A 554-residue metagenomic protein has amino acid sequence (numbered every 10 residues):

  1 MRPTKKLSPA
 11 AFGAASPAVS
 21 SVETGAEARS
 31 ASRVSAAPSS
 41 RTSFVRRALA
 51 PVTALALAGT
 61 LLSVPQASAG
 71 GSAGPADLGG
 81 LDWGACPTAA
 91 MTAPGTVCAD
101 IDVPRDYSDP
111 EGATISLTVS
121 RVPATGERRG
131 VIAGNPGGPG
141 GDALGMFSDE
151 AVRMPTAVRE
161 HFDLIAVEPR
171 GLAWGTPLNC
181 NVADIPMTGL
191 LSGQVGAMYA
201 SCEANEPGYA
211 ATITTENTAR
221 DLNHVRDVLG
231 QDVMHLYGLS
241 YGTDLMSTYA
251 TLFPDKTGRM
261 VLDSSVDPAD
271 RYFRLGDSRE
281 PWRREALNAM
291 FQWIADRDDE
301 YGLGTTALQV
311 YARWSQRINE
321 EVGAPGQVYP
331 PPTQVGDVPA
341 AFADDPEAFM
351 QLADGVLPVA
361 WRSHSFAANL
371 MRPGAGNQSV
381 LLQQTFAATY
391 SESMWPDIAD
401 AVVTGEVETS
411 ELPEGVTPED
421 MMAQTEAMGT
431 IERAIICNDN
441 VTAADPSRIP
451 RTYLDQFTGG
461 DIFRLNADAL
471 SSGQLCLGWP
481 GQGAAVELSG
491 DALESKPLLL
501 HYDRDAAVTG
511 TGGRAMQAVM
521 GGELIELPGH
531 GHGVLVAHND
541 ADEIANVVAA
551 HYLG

Functional and structural regions predicted by a protein language model:
M1-F12, A18-T24, R29, R33 (+4 more regions): Catalytic-loop region of hydrolases
A166-E216: Cap/lid segment of the alpha/beta-hydrolase catalytic domain
Q231-S240: Alpha/beta-hydrolase fold nucleophile elbow
A250-Q309: A catalytic-pocket lid/entrance helix-loop region that shapes and gates access to the active site across common
W314-D491: Alpha/beta-hydrolase fold active-site neighborhood
L493, L498-H501: Short beta-strand/loop motif that positions the catalytic acidic residue of the alpha/beta-hydrolase fold
A506-T511: Conserved alpha/beta-hydrolase "acid-adjacent" motif
H530-D542: Catalytic histidine-centered segment of alpha/beta-hydrolase-like enzymes
